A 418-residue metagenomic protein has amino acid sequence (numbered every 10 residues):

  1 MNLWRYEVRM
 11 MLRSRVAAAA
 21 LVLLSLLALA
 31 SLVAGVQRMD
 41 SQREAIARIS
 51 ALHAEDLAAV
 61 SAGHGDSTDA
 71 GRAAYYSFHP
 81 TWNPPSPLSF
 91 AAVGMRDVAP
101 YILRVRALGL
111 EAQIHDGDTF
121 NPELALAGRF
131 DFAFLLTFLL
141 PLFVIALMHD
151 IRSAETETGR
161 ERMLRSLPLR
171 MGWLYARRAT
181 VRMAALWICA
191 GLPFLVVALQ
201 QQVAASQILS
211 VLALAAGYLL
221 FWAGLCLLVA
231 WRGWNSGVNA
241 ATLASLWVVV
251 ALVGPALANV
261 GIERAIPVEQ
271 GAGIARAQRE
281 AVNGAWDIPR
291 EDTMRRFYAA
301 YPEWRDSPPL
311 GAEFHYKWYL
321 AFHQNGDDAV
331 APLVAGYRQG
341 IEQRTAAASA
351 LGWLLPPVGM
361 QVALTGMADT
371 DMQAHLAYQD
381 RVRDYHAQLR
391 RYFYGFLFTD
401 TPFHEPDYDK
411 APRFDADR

Functional and structural regions predicted by a protein language model:
M1-A125, A240, W247-R418: Transmembrane alpha-helical segments and their membrane-interface loop/helix boundaries that make up the transmembrane
L12-R13, A146-W187: Helix-loop-helix units of permease transmembrane domains in multi-pass membrane transporters, especially ABC
V22, T180, A184, I188 (+3 more regions): Hydrophobic residues within alpha-helical transmembrane segments of multi-pass solute transporters/permease subunits
L27, S31, A185, C189 (+5 more regions): Alpha-helical transmembrane segments of multipass membrane proteins
E111-A112, W173-Q202: Hydrophobic alpha-helical transmembrane segments that constitute the membrane-spanning cores of multi-pass membrane
A127-T158: Long, hydrophobic alpha-helical segments
V144-M148, G224-L225, A241: Hydrophobic/aromatic residues in alpha-helical transmembrane segments
V211-G233: Hydrophobic alpha-helical transmembrane segments of polytopic membrane proteins
